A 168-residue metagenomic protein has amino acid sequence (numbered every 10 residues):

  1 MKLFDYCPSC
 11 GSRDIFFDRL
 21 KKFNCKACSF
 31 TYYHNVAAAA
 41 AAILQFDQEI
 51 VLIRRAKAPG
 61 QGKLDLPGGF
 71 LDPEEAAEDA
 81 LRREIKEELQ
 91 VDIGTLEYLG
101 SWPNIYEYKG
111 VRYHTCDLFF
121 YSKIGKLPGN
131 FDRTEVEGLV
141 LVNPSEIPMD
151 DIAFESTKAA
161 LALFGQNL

Functional and structural regions predicted by a protein language model:
M1-F4, K21: Short metal-coordination and nucleic-acid-contact micro-motifs, chiefly zinc-binding Cys/His arrays
C7-C10, C25-C28: Short cysteine-rich clusters marking metal-coordination/redox-active sites
I15-F16, Y33: Short functional micro-motifs and their immediate structural scaffolds
F16-K22: Short linker/helix segments within small regulatory modules
A27-V51, F70: Conserved N-terminal beta-strand and adjoining loop/helix that marks the start of the Nudix/MutT-like hydrolase domain
Q45-E87: Conserved Nudix-box catalytic region and its N-terminal flanking loop in Nudix hydrolases and closely related
W102-P128: Active-site-adjacent beta-strand/loop module that shapes the phosphate/pyrophosphate-binding cleft
N130-A160: NUDIX/MutT-family hydrolases
